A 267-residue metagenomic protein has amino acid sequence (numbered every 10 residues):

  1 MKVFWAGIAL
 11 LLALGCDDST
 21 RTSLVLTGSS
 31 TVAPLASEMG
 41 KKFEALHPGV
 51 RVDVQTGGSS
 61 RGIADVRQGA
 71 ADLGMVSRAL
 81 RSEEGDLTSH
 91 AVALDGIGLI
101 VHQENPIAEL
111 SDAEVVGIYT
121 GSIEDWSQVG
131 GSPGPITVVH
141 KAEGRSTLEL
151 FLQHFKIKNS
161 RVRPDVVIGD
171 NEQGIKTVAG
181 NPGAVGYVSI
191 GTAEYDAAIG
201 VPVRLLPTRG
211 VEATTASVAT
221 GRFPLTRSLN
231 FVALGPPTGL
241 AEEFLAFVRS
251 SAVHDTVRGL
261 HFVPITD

Functional and structural regions predicted by a protein language model:
K2-A13: Bacterial N-terminal signal peptides
C16-S60, A64-A70, V76-D267: Exported/periplasmic ABC-transporter solute-binding proteins
